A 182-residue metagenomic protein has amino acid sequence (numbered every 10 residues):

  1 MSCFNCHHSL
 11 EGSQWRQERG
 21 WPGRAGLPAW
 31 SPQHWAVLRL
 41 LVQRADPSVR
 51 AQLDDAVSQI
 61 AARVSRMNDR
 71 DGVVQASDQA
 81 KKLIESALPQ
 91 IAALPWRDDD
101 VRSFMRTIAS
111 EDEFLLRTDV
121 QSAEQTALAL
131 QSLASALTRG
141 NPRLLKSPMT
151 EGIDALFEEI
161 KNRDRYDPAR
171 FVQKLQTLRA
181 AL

Functional and structural regions predicted by a protein language model:
M1-L182: Mature extracytoplasmic or organellar-lumen-exposed domains after removal of signal/transit peptides
